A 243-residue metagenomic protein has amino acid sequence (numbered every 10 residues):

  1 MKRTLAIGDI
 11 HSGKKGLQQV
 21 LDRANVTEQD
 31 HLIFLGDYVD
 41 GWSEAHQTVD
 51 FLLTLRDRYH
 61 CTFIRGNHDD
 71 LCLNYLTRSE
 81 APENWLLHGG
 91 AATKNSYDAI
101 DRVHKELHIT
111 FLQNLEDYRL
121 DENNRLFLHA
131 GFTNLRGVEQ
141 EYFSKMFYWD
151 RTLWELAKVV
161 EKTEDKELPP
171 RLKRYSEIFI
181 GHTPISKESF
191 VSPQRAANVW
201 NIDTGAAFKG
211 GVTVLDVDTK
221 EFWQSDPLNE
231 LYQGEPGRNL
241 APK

Functional and structural regions predicted by a protein language model:
M1-F51: N-terminal active-site segment of His-dependent metallophosphoesterases
R3-H11, R125-G131, W200-I202: Active-site-proximal beta-strand elements of phosphoester/diester hydrolases
A6, L32-F34, F63-I64, L126 (+2 more regions): Residue-level marker for buried hydrophobic side chains located in beta-strands that build the well-ordered beta-sheet
D9, D37, G66-N67, T93 (+5 more regions): Divalent metal-coordination and catalytic microenvironments
H11-G16, D40-S43, D70-L73, L120 (+4 more regions): Active-site environment of divalent metal-dependent phosphoester hydrolases
G41-V49, L53-N123, Y148-V159: Active-site neighborhood of divalent metal-dependent phosphoester bond hydrolases
H104-L128, T133, V138-K187: His/acidic metal-ligating clusters that form di-metal
V159, E164-K166, P170-K243: Acidic, His/Gly-rich catalytic cores of divalent-metal-dependent hydrolytic chemistry
